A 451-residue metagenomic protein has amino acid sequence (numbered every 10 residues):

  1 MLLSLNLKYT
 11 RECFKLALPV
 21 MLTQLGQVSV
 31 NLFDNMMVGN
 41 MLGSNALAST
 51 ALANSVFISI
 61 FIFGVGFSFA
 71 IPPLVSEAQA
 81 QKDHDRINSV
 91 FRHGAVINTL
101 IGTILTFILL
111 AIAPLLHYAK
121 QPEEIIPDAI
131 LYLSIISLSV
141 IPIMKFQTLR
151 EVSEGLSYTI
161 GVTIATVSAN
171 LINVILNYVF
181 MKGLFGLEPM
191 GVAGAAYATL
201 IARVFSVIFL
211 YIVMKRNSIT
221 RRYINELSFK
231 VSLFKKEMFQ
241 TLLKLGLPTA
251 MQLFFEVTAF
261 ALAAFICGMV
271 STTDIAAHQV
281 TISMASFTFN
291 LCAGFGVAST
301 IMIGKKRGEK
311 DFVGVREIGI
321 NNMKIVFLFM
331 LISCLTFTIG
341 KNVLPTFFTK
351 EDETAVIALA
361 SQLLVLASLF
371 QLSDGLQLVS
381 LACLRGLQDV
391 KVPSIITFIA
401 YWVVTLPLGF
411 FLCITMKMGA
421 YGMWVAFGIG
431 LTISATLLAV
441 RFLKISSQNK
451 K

Functional and structural regions predicted by a protein language model:
M1-A17, V75-I141, E188-G246, I303-F370 (+1 more regions): Short alpha-helical transmembrane segments in multi-pass integral membrane proteins
K15-D34, I135, A169, A202-S206 (+4 more regions): Transmembrane helical elements of multi-pass membrane transporters/channels
L18, L22, A53-V56, V96 (+15 more regions): Hydrophobic residues within alpha-helical transmembrane segments of multi-pass solute transporters/permease subunits
M21, L25, S29, F33 (+19 more regions): Generic alpha-helical transmembrane segments of integral inner-membrane proteins, especially permease/transport modules
S29-A48, H117-E123, V179-M190, F254-S283 (+4 more regions): Helix-terminus/linker motif at the lipid-water interface of multi-pass membrane proteins
S44-S55, A129, L133, T272-F287 (+2 more regions): Small-residue hotspots at the loop-to-helix junctions and early N-terminal turns of transmembrane alpha-helices
L47-T106, L110, I143-V162, A277-K341 (+1 more regions): Small-residue-rich hydrophobic transmembrane alpha-helices
S68, P72, I136-E154, V162-N170 (+6 more regions): Short runs within selected transmembrane alpha-helices of multi-pass transporters and secretion channels
